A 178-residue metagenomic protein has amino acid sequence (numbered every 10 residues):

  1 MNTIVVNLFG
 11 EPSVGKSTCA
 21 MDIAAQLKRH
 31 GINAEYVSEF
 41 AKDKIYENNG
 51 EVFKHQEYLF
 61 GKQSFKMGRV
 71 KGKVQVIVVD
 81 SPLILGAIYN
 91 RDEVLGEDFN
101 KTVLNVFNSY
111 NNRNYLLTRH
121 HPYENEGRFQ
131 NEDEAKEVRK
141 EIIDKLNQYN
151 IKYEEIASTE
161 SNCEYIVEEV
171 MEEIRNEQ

Functional and structural regions predicted by a protein language model:
M1-V5: Phosphate-binding P-loop
L8: Hydrophobic anchor at the beta1->P-loop junction of P-loop NTPases
S13: Walker A (P-loop) phosphate-binding loop of P-loop NTPases
K16: Conserved lysine of the Walker
C19: Hydrophobic positions on the alpha1 helix immediately C-terminal to the Walker A/P-loop
A24-F65: Conserved substrate/cofactor phosphate-moiety recognition/catalytic segment in nucleotide-dependent phosphotransferases
N49-E97: Conserved nucleotide-sensing/catalytic segment adjacent to the nucleotide-binding pocket in NTP-handling enzymes
E93-M171: A glycine- and Lys/Arg-enriched "phosphate-lid" helix/loop adjacent to the NTP-binding pocket of small-molecule kinases
